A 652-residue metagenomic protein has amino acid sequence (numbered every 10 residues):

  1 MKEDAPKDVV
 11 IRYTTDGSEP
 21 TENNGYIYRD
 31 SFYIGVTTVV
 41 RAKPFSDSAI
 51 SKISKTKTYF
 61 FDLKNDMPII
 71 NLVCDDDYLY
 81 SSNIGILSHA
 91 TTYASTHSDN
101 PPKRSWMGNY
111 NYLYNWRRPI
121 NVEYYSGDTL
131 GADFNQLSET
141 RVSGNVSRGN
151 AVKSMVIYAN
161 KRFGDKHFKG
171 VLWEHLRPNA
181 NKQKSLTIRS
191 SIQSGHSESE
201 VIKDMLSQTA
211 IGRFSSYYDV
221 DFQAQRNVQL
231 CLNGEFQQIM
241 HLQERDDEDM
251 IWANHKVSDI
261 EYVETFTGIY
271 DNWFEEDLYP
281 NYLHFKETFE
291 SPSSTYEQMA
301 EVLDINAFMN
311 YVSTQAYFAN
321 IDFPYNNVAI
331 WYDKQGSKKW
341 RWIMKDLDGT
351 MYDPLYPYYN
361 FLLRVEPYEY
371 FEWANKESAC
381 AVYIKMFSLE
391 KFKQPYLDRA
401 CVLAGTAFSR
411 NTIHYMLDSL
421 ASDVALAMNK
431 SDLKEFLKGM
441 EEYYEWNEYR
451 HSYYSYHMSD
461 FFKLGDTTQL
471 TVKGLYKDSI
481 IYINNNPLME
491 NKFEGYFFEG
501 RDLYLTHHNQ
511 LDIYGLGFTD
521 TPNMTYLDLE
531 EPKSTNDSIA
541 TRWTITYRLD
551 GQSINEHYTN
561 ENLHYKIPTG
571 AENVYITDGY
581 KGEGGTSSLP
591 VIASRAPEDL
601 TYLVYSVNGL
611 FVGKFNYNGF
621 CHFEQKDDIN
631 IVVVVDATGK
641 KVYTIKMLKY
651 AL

Functional and structural regions predicted by a protein language model:
M1-P119, Y124-L137, Y456, D460-G582: Short, compositionally stereotyped local motifs that mark structural "simplifiers"
K2-A5, I34-F308, K438-F461, G465: Phosphate-handling architecture centered on phosphoinositide signaling
A49, E235, S337-K339, N486 (+3 more regions): Residue-level signal for well-ordered, solvent-exposed loop/turn and beta-edge residues enriched in charged/polar side
L72, I157, D304-F361: Active-site acidic catalytic loop and adjacent metal/ATP-binding pocket of ATP-dependent phosphoryl transfer enzymes
S143, W331-Q335, Y650: Short beta-strand micro-motifs enriched in acidic
G336-D460: C-terminal catalytic region of ATP-dependent kinase domains
T586-L652: C-terminal outer-membrane/trafficking sorting elements
